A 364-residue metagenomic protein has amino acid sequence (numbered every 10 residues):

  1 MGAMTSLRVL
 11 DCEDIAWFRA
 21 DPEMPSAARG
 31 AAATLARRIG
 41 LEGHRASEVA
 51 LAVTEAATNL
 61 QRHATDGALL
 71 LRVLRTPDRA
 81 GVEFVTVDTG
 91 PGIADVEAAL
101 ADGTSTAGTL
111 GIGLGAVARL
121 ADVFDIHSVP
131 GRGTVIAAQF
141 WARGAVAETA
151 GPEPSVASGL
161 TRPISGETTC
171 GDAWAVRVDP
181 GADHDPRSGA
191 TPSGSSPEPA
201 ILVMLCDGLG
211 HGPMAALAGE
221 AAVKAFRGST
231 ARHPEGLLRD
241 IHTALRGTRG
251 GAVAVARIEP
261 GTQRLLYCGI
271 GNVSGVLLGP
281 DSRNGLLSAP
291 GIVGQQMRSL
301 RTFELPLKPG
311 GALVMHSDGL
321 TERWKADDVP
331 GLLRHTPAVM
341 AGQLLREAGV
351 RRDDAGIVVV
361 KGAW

Functional and structural regions predicted by a protein language model:
M1-I15, A57-E153, G189, S193-A200 (+3 more regions): Conserved beta-strand-loop-beta-strand hairpin that lines the nucleotide-binding pocket of ATP/GTP-utilizing enzymes
M1-L51, A150-P152, V156, I164-G166 (+2 more regions): Bergerat-fold GHKL ATPase/HATPase_c domain
A3-M4, A16-W17, P234, R239-R249 (+2 more regions): C-terminal catalytic subdomain
T89, D207-L209, V273, D318-G319: Active-site metal-binding loops of divalent metal-dependent hydrolases
P152-D172, L238-R246, G271-E304, K308 (+3 more regions): PP2C/PPM family metal-dependent serine/threonine protein phosphatase catalytic domain, recognizing the conserved
A175-H242, R246: Primarily the active-site beta-strand->alpha-helix module of PP2C/PPM metal-dependent phosphatases, and frequently
M214-S282, L287, I292, L300 (+1 more regions): Catalytic core of PPM/PP2C metal-dependent serine/threonine phosphatase domains
